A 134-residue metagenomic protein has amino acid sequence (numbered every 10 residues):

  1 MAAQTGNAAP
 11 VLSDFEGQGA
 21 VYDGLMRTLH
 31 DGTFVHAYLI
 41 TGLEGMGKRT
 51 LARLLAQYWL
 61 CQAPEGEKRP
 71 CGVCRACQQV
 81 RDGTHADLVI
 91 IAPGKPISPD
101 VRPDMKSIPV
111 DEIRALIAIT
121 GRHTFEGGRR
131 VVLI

Functional and structural regions predicted by a protein language model:
M1-I134: Clamp-loader machinery-focused feature within the broader ASCE/P-loop NTPase space
